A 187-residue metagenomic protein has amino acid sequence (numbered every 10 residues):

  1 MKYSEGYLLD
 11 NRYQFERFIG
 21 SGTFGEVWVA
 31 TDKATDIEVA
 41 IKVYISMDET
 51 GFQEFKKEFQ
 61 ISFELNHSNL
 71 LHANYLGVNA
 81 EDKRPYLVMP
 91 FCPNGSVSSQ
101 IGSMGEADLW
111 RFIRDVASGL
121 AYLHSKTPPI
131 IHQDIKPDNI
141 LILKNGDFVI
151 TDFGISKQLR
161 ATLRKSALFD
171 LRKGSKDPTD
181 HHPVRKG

Functional and structural regions predicted by a protein language model:
E16-T23, V27: Protein kinase glycine-rich loop
I45, E49-E64: AlphaC helix of the eukaryotic protein kinase fold
H72-P85: Short beta-strand micro-motifs within the conserved protein kinase catalytic domain, predominantly in the N-lobe
D82-S96: Conserved short submotifs of the Hanks-type protein kinase catalytic core that shape the nucleotide-binding pocket
S118-I130: Protein kinase catalytic-loop region centered on the HRD/HxD motif
T127-I142: Catalytic-loop of the protein kinase fold
